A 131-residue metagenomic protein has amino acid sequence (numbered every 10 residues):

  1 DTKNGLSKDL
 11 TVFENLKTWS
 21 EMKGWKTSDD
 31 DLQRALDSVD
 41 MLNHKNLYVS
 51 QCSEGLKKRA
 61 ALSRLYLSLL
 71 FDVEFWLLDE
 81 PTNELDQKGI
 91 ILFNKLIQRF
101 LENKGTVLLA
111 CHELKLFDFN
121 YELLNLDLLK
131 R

Functional and structural regions predicted by a protein language model:
K3, K8-W25, D31: Q-loop/switch helix immediately C-terminal to the Walker
L10, C52, Y66-L69: ABC ATPase signature
K17, D29-H44: Conserved ABC ATPase "signature" region
Y48-K57: Conserved ABC ATPase signature
K57-L69: ABC ATPase nucleotide-binding domain "signature" region
E74-E80, L85: Catalytic Walker B motif of ABC-type/P-loop ATPase nucleotide-binding domains
D86-K95: Conserved D-loop/post-Walker B switch-helix segment of ABC ATPase nucleotide-binding domains
L109-E113: H-loop/switch region of ABC-family ATPase nucleotide-binding domains
